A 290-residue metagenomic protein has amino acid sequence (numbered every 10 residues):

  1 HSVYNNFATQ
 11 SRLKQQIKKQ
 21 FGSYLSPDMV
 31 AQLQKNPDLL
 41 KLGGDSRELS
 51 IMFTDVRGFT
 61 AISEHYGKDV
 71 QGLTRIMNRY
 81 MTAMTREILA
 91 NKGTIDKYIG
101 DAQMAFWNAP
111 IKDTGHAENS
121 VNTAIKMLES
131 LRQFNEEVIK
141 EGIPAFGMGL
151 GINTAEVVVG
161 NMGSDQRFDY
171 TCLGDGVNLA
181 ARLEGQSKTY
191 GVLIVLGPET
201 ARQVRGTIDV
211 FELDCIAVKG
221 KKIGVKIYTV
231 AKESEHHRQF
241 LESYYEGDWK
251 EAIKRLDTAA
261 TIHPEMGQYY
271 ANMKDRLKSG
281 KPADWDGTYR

Functional and structural regions predicted by a protein language model:
H1-R47, A61-E64, K68-Q71, P282-D284 (+1 more regions): Regulatory cytosolic signal-relay segments
L40-T123, Y170: Catalytic NTP-binding/metal-coordinating core of nucleotidyl cyclase/transferase enzymes
I76-G93, A109-L150, T154, D175-K188: Alpha-helical scaffold within the catalytic cores of cyclic-nucleotide enzymes
A117, W249-K250: TPR-repeat structural position
V157, S187-W249, D257-P282: Cytosolic regulatory/linker segments at or just downstream of nucleotide-handling modules in signal-transduction
N161-S164: Cytochrome P450 core scaffold surrounding the K-helix E-X-X-R motif and the conserved "meander" helix-loop region
